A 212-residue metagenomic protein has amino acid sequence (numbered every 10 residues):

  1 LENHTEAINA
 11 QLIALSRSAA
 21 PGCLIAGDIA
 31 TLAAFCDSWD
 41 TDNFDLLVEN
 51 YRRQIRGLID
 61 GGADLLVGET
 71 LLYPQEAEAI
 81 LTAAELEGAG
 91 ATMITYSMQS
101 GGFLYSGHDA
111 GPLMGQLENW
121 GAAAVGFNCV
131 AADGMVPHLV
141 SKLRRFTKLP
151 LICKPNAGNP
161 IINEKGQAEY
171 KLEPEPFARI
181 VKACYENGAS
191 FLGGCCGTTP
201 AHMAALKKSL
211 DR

Functional and structural regions predicted by a protein language model:
L1-R212: Domain-level signal for soluble alpha/beta catalytic cores
